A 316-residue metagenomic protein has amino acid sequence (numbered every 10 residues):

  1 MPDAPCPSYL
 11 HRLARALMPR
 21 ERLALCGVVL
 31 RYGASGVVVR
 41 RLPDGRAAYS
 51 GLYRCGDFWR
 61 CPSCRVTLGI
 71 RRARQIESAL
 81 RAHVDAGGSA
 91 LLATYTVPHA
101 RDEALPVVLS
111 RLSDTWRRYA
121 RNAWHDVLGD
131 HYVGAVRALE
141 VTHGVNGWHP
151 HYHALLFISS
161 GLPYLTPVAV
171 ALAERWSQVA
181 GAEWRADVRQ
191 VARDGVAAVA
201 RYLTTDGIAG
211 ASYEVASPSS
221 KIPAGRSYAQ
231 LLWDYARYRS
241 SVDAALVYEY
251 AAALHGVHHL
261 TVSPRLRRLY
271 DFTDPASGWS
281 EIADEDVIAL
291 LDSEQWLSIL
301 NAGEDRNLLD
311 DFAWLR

Functional and structural regions predicted by a protein language model:
M1-W148, I158-R316: Right-hand nucleic-acid polymerase module
A154: Cys/His-coordinated zinc-finger cores
